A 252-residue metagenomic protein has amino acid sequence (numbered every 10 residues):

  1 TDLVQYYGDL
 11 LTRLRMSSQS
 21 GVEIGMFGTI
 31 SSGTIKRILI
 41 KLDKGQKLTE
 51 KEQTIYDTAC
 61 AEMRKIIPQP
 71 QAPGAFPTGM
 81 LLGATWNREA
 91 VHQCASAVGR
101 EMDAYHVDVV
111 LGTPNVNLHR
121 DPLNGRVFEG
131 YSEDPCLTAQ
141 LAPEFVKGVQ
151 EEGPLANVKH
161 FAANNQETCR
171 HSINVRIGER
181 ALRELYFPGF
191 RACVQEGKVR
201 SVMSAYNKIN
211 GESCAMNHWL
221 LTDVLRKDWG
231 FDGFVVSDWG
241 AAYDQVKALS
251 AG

Functional and structural regions predicted by a protein language model:
T1-G252: Glycoside hydrolase catalytic-domain context in secreted enzymes
